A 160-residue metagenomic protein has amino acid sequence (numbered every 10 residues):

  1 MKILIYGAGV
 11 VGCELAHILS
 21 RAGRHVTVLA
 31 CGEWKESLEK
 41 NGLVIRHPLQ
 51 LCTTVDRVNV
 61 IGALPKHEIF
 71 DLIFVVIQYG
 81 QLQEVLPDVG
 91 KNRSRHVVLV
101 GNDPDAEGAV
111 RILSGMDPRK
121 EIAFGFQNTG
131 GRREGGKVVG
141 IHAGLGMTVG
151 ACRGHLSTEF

Functional and structural regions predicted by a protein language model:
M1-L51: NAD(P)+-binding Rossmann beta1-loop-alpha1 motif at the extreme N-terminus of oxidoreductases
V26, R95-V98, L145-T148: Hydrophobic beta-strand segments of well-ordered beta-sheets in folded domains
V28, R57-V60, V149: Generic preference for hydrophobic
W34-S37, D105-A109, L156-E159: Short, charged/polar "capping" segments at the starts of alpha-helices and the immediately preceding loops
V44-H47, G115-P118, V139-A143: Short, hinge-like loop/turn segments at secondary-structure boundaries
P48-V55, C152: Active-site-adjacent segment of FAD-dependent monooxygenases/related oxidoreductases
V55-V138: Rossmann-like NAD(P)(H) cofactor-binding subdomain of soluble oxidoreductases
K137-E159: Short beta-strand and adjoining strand-loop segment in the mid-core of the Rossmann-like NAD(P)-dependent dehydrogenase
